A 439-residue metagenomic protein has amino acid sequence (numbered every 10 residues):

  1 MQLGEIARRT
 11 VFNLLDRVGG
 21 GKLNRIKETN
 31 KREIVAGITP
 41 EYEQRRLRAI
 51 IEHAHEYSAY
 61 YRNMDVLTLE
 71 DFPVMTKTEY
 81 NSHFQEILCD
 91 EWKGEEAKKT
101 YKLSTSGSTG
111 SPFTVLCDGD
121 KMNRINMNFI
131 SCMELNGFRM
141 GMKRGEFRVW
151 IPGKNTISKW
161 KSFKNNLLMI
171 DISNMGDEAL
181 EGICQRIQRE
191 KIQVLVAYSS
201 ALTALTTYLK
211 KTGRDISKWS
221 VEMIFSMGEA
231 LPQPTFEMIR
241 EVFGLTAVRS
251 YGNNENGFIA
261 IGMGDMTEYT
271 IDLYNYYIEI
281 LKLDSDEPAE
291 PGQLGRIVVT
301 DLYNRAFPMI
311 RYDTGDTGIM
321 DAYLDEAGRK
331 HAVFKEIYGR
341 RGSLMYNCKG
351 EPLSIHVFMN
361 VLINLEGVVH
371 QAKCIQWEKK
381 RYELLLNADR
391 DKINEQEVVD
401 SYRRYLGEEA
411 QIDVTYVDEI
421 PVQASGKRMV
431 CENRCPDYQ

Functional and structural regions predicted by a protein language model:
M1-S104, G110-M142, R189-V196, W219 (+4 more regions): Nucleotide 5′-phosphate-binding alpha/beta core
A49, W150-Y274: Conserved adenylate-forming
A54, T105, R144, L195 (+6 more regions): Residue-level signal for inorganic ion chemistry
K143-F147, V298: Short, well-ordered beta-strand segments
L167, A247, I278, Q411-V414: Generic structural signal for residues in well-ordered beta-strands
L195, Y303-A410: AMP-binding/adenylate-forming catalytic core of the ANL superfamily
L231-L324, R341: Conserved AMP-binding/adenylate-forming
L281-K282, Y346, V422: Hydrophobic alpha-helical segments, especially N-terminal targeting/anchoring helices
